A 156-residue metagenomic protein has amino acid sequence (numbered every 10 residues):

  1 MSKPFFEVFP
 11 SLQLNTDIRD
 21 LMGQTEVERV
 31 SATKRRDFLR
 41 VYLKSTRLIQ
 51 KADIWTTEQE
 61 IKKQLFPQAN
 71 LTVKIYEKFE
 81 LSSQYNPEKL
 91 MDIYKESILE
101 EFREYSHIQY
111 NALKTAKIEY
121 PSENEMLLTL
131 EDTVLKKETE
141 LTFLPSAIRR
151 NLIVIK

Functional and structural regions predicted by a protein language model:
M1-K156: Intrinsically disordered, low-complexity basic tails and flexible linkers associated with large NTP-driven
